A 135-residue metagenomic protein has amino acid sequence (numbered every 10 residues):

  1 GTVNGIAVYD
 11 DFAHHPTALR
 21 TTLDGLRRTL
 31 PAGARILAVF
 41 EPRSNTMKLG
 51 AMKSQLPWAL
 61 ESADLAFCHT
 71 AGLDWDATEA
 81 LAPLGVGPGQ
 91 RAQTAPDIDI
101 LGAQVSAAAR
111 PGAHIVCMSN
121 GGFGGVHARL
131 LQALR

Functional and structural regions predicted by a protein language model:
G1-R135: ATP-dependent carboxylate-amine ligase
